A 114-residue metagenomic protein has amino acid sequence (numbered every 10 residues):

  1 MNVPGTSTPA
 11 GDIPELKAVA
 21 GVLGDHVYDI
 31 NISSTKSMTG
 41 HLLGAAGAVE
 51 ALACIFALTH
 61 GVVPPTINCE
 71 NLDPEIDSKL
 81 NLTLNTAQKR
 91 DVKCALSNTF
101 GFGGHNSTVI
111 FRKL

Functional and structural regions predicted by a protein language model:
M1-L114: Conserved "HGTGT" condensation-loop signature of ketosynthase/thiolase-family condensing enzymes that catalyze
